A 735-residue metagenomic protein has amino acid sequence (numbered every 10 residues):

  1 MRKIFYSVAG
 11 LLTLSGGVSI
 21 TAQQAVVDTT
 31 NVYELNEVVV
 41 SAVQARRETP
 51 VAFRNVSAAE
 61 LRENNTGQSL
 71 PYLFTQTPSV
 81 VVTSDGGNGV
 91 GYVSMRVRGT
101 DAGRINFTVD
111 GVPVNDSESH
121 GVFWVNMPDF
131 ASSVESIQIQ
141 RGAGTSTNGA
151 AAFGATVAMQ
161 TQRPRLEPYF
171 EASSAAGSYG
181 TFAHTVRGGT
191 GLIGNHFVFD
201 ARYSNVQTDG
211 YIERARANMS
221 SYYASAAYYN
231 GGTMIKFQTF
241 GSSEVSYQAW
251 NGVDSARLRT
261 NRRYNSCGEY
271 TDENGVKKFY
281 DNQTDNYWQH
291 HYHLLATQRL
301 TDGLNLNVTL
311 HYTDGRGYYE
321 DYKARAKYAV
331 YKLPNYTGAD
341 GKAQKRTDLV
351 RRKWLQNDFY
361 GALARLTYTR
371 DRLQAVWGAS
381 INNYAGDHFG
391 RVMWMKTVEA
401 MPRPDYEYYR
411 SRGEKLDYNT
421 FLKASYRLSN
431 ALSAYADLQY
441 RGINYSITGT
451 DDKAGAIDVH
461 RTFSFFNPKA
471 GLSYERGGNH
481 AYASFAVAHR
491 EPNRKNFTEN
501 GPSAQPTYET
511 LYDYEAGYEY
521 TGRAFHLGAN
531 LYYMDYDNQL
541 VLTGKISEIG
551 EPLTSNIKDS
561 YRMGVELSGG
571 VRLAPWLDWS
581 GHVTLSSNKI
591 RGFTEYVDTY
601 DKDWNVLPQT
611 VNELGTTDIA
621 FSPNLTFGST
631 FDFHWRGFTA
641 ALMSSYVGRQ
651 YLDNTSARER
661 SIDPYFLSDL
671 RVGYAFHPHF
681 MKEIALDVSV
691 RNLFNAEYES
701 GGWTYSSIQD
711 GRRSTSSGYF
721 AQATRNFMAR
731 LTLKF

Functional and structural regions predicted by a protein language model:
V8-A9, F240-S243, S425, A483 (+2 more regions): Conserved C-terminal beta-signal and adjacent last beta-strands/turns of outer-membrane beta-barrel proteins
Q23-E63, A102, H526: Short, acidic, small-residue-rich periplasmic hinge/interaction motif at the N-terminus of Gram-negative outer-membrane
P71-P113, E135: Extracytoplasmic beta-strand/coil segments of soluble accessory domains associated with Gram-negative outer-membrane
P113-R141, Q160: Short acidic/polar hinge/loop motifs at secondary-structure boundaries that mediate gating or recognition
A176-Q207, I212-A249, Y287, Y292-D302 (+1 more regions): Transmembrane beta-barrel wall of Gram-negative outer-membrane proteins
Y287-D452, S473-G477, A481-S484, F525-L531 (+2 more regions): Face-selective signature of the C-terminal outer-membrane beta-barrel domain
N305-H311, S473-A486, T507-M563, S568-R572 (+3 more regions): Membrane-embedded beta-barrel scaffold of Gram-negative outer-membrane proteins
N430, Y533-D535, S555-N654: Gram-negative outer-membrane beta-barrel transporters
